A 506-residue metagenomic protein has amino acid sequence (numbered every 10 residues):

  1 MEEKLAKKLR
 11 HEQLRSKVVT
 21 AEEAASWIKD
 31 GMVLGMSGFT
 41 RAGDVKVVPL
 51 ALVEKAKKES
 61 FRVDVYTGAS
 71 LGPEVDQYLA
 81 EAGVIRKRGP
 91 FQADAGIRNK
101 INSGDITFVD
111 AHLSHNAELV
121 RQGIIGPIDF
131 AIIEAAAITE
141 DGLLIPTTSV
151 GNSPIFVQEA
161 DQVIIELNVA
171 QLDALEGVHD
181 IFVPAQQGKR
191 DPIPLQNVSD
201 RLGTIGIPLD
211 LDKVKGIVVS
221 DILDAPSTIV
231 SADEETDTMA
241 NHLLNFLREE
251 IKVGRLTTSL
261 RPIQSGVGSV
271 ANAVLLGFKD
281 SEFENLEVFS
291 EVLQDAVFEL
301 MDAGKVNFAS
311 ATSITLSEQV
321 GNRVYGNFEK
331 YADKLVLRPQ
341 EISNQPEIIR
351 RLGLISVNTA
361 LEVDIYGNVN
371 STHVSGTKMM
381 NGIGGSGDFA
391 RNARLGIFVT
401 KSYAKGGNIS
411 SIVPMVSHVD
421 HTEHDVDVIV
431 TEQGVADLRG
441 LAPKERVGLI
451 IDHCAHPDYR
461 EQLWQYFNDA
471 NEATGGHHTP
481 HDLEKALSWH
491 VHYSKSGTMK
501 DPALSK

Functional and structural regions predicted by a protein language model:
M1-K506: Conserved alpha/beta enzyme-core scaffold
